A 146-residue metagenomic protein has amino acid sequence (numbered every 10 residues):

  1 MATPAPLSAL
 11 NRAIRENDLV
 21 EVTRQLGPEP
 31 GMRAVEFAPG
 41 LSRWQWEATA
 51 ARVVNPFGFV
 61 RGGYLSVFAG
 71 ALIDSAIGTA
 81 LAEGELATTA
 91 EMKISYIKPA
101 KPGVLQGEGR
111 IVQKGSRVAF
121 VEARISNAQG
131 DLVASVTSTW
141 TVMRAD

Functional and structural regions predicted by a protein language model:
M1-D146: Terminal targeting signals and extreme-terminal segments of soluble enzymes
